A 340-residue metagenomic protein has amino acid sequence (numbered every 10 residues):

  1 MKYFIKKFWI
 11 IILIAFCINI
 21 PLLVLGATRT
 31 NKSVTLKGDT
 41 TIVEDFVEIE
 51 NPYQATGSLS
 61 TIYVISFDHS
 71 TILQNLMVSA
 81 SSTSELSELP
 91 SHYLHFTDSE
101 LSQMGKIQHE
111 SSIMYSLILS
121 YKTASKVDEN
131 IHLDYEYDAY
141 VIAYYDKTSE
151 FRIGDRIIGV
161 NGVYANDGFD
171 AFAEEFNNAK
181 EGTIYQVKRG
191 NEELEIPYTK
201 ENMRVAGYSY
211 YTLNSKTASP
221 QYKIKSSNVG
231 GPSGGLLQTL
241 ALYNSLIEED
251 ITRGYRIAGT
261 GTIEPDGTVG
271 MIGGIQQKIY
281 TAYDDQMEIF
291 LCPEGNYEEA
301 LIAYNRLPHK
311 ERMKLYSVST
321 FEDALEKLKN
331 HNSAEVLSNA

Functional and structural regions predicted by a protein language model:
K6-G26: Hydrophobic membrane-insertion alpha-helices, especially the h-region of bacterial N-terminal signal peptides
V34-S70, H92-Y144, T199-A218, Y222-G259: PDZ/PDZ-like peptide-tail recognition elements
I113-S120, G168, Q238, I275-K278 (+1 more regions): Stable alpha-helical elements in mature extracytoplasmic
S116-D167, T268-G273, E294: PDZ/PDZ-like domain segments forming the peptide/carboxylate-binding groove, activating on the N-terminal beta-strands
Y121, G154-I157, Y185, L242 (+3 more regions): Terminal peptide-recognition signature
A173-Y210, L307-D323, K327-N330, N339: PDZ-domain C-terminal substructure recognizer with occasional recognition of PDZ-binding tails
S245, D266-E298: Glycine- and Gly-Pro-enriched alpha-helical subdomains that act as flexible, kink-prone "lid/hinge" or packing modules
E294-P308: Short, glycine/polar-rich helix-capping loops at beta-to-alpha or helix-loop-helix junctions that flank or form
